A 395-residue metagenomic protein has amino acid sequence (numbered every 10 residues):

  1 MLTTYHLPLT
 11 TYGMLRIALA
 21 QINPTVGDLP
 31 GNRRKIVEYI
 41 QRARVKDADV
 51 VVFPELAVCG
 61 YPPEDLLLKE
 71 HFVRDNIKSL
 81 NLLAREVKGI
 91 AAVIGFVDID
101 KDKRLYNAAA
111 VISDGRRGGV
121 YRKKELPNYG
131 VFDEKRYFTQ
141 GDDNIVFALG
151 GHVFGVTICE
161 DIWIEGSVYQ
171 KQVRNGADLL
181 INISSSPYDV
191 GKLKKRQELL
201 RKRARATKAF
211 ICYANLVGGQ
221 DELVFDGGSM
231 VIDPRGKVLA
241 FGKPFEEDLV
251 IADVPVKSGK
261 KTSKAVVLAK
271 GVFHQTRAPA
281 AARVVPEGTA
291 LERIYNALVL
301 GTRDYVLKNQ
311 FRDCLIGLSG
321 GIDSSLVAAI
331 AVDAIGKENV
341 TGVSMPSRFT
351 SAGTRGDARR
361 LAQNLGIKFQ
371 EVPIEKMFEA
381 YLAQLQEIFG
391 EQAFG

Functional and structural regions predicted by a protein language model:
L2, T11-G317, A328-K337, S344 (+1 more regions): Enzyme catalytic cores with a strong preference for nitrogen-chemistry domains
H6-L7: Short hydrophobic targeting helices and cationic amphipathic motifs that mediate membrane/organellar targeting
L249-I251, F273, A278-P279, N339-S344 (+1 more regions): A conserved beta-strand->alpha-helix junction
R312-S324, M377-F378: A glycine-rich phosphate-binding loop feature that marks nucleotide/adenosyl-phosphate handling sites
S324-V327, S351-A352: Short glycine/serine/threonine-rich phosphate/pyrophosphate-binding segments that cradle anionic phosphate groups
